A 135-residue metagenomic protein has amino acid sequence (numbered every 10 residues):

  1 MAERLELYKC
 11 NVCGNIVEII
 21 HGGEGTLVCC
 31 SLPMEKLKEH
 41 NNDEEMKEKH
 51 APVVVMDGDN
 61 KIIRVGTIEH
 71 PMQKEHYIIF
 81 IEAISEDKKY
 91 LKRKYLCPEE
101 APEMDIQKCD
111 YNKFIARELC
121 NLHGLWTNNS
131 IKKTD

Functional and structural regions predicted by a protein language model:
M1-V12, H21: Intrinsically disordered, low-complexity linker/tail regions enriched in polar/charged residues
L7, I16, T26, R117: Residues immediately within or flanking Cys/His clusters that coordinate Zn2+ in small zinc-binding modules
C10-C13, C29, C120: Short cysteine-rich clusters marking metal-coordination/redox-active sites
G23-M34: Cysteine-rich micro-motifs
M34-E48: Short metal-binding segments enriched for Cys and/or His
I63-V65, A101-C109: Exposed aromatic-hydrophobic patches
V65-Q73: Short amphipathic, basic-aromatic surface patches that mediate peripheral association with negatively charged
L119-N129: Short acidic/polar inter-strand loop motif in beta-rich domains
